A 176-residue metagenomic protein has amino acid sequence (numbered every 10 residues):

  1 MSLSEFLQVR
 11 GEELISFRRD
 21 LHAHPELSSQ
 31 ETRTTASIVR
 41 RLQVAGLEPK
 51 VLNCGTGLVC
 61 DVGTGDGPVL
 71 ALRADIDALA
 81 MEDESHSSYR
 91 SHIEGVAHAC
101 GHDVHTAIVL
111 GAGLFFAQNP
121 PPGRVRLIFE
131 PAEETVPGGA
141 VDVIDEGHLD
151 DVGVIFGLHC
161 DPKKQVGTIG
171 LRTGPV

Functional and structural regions predicted by a protein language model:
S2-H98, D103, A107, G111-P122: Acidic/His- and Gly-rich active-site-bordering loop/insert found across diverse amide/peptide-bond hydrolases
L58-V59, L79-M81, H86-A97, D103-V104 (+1 more regions): Histidine/acidic-residue-rich, glycine-tolerant segments that coordinate divalent metal ions
